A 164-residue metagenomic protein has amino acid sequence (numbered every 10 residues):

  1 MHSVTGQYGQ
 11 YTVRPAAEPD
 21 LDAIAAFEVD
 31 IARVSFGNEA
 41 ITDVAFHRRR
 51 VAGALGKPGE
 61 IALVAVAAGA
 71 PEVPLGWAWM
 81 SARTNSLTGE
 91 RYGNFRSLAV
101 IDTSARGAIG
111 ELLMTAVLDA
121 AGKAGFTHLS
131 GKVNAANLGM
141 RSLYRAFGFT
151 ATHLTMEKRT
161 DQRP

Functional and structural regions predicted by a protein language model:
M1-P19, Q162-P164: Conserved N-terminal entry element of GNAT/NAT acetyltransferase domains
A32-V51: Conserved GNAT-fold acetyl-CoA-binding loop/helix
A52-V64, N94: A short helix-loop-beta-strand connector motif used in the catalytic cores of GNAT acetyltransferases and, in some
V64, E72-A82, N94, A99: Conserved beta-strand in the GNAT
S97, R106-D119, S142, A146: Conserved acetyl-CoA-binding loop-helix of GNAT-fold acetyltransferases
A105, S130-M140, E157-R159: Conserved beta-strand-loop-alpha-helix junction that forms the acyl-donor binding cleft
E111, K123, A135-H153: Conserved active-site alpha-helix within GNAT-family acetyltransferase domains
A121-K132: Conserved GNAT acetyl-CoA-binding A-motif
